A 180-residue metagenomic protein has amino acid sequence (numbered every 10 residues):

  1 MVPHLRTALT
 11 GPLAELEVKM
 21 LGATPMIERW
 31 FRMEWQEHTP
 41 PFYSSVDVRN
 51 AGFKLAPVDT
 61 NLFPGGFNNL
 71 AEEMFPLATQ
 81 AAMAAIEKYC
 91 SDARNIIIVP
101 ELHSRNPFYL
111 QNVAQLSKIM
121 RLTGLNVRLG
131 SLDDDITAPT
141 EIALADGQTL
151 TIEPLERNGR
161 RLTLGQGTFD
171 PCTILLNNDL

Functional and structural regions predicted by a protein language model:
M1-L180: Preference for protein termini
